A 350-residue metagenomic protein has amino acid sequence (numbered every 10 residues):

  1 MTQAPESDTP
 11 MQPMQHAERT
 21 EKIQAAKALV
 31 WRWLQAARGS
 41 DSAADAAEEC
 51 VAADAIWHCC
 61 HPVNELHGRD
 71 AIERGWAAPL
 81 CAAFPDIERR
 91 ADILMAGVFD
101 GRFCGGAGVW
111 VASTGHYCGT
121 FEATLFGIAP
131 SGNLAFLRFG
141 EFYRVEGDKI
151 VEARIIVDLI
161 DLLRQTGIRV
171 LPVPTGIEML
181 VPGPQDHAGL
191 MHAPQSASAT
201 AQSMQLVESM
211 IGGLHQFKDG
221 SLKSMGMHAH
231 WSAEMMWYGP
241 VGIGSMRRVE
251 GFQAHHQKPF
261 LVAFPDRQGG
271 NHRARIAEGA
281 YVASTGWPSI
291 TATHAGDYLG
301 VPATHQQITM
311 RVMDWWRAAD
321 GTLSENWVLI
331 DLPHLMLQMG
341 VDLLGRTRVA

Functional and structural regions predicted by a protein language model:
T2-A350: C-terminal and inter-domain tail/linker signature
